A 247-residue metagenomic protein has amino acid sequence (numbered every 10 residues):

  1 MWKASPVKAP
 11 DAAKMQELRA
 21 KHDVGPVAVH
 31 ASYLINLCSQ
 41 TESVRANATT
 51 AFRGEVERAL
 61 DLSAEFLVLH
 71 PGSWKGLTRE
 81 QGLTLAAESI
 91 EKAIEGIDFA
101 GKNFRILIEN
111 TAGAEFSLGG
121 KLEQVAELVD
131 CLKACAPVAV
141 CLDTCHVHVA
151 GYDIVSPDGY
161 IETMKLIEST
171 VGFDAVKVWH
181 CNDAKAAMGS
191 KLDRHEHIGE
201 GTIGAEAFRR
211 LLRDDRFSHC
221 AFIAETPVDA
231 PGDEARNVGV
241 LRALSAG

Functional and structural regions predicted by a protein language model:
M1-A31, I35-V56, G247: N-terminal pre-domain/capping segments
M1-D11, L37-C38, W74-L77, A114-G119 (+1 more regions): Acidic-and-aromatic substrate-binding clefts and catalytic sites of carbohydrate-active enzymes
V7-A28, E55-S63, I94-N103, D130-P137 (+2 more regions): Acidic (Asp/Glu)-rich catalytic clusters
V27-A31, L67-L69, F104-I108, V138-L142 (+2 more regions): Hydrophobic faces of well-ordered beta-strands that scaffold small-molecule active sites in alpha/beta enzyme cores
S32-L34, G72-W74, E109-G113, C145-A150 (+2 more regions): Active-site beta-loop-alpha junctions enriched in small/polar residues
L37-A139: Active-site acidic/histidine proton-transfer and metal-coordination neighborhood in alpha/beta enzyme cores
L118-A126, H148-H219: Gly/Pro-rich active-site loop or hairpin
P231-G247: C-terminal helical cap(s) of enzyme catalytic domains, especially alpha/beta-barrels
